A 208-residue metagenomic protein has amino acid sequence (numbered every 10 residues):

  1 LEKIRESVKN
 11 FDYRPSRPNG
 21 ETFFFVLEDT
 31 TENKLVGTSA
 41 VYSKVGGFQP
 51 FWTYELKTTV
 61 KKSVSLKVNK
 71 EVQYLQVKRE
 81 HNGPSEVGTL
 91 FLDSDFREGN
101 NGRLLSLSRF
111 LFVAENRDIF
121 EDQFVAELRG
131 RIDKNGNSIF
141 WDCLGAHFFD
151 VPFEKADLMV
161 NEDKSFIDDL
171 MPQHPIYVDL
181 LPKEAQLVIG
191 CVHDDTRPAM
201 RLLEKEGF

Functional and structural regions predicted by a protein language model:
E2-V36, A40-F51, E55: Active-site rim helix/loop that mediates acceptor-substrate recognition in acyltransferases
T31, S43-V45, F91-S94, G130-I132: Short, flexible loop/turn elements at secondary-structure junctions
S43-T89, F148, F153-N161, M171: Conserved acyl-donor/pantetheine-binding loop and adjacent beta-alpha core of acyl/acetyltransferases and related
K70-Y74, V87-L92, R97-V113: Conserved acetyl-CoA-binding loop-helix of GNAT-fold acetyltransferases
R79, R97-L105, D118, C191-D195: Short, contiguous, pocket-lining structural segments that sit at or immediately flank catalytic/ligand-binding sites
E80-L90, V113-R129, I139, Q186-G190: Conserved GNAT acetyl-CoA-binding A-motif
L105-S106, D118-M159: Glycine- and acidic-residue-rich phosphate-binding/metal-coordinating active-site segment common to enzymes that handle
F148, P152-F208: Long, charge-rich C-terminal accessory regions
